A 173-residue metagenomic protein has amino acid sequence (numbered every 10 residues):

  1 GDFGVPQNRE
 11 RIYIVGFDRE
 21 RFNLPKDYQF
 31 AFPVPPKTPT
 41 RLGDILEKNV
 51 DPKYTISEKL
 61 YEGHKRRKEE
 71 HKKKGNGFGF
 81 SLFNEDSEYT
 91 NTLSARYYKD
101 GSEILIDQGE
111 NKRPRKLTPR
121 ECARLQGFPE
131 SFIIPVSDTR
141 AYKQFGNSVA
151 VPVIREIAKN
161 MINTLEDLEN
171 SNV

Functional and structural regions predicted by a protein language model:
G1-T92, R96-Y98: Class I S-adenosyl-L-methionine
K59-V173: C-terminal target-recognition/interaction regions appended to catalytic cores
